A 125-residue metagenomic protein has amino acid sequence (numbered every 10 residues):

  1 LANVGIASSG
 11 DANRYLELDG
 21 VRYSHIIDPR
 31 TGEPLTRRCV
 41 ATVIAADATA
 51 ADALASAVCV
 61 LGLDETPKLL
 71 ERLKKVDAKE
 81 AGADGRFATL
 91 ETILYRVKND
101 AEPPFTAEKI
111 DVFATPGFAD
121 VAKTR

Functional and structural regions predicted by a protein language model:
L1-R125: Mature catalytic core of soluble alpha/beta enzymes
